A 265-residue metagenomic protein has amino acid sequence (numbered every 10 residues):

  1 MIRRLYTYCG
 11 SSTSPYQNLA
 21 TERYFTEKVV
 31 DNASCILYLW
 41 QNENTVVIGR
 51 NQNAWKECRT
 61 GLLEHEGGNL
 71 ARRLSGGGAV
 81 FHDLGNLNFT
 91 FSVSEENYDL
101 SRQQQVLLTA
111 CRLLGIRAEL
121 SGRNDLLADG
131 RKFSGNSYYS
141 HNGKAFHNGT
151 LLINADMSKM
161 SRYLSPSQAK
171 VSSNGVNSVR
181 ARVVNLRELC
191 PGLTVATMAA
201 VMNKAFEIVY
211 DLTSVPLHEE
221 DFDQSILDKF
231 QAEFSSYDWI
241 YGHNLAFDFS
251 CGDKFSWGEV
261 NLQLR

Functional and structural regions predicted by a protein language model:
M1-Y98: N-terminal lobe of the biotin/lipoate ligase/transferase fold
K56-C58, E96-R102, K159, T194-T197: Short, conserved charged micro-motifs
L74-S92, S165-E188: Residues forming anionic-ligand binding surfaces in small-molecule and nucleic-acid pockets of primarily soluble enzymes
N86-N124: Contiguous, small/hydrophobic- and glycine-enriched helical/loop subdomains that border and often "cap" functional
I116-A181: Internal, well-ordered alpha/beta segment that forms a basic, Gly-enriched binding/recognition surface
I116-R123, V209-Q224: Flexible, glycine/charged-enriched surface loops at secondary-structure junctions
M160-S161, A169-L217: A conserved active-site cap/scaffold subdomain adjacent to cofactor or substrate pockets
F222-L264: Structured beta-strand/loop patches that form or line metal/cofactor-binding pockets in enzymes
